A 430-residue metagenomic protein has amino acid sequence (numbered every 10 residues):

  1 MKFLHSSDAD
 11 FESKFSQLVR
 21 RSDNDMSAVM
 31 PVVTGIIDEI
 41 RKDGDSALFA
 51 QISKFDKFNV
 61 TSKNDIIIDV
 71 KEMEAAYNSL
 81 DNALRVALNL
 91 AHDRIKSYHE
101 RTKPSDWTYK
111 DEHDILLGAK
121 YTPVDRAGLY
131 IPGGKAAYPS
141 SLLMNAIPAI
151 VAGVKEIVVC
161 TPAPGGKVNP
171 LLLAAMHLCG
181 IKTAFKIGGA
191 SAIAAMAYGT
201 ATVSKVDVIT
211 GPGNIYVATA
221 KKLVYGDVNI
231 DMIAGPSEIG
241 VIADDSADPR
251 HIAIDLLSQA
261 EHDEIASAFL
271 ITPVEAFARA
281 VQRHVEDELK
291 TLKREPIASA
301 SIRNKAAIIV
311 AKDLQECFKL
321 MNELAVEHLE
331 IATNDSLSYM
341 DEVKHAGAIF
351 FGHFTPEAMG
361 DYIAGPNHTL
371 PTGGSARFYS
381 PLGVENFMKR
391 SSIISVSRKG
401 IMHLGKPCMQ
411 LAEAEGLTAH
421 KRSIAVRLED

Functional and structural regions predicted by a protein language model:
M1-D125: N-terminal Rossmann-like NAD(P)+-binding subdomain of aldehyde/semialdehyde dehydrogenases
K2-A9, T183-G188, I308-D313: Short acidic-hydrophobic, aromatic-tinged amphipathic segments that line or gate anion-handling sites
P104-Y109, N229, A266-I271, T291-I302 (+2 more regions): Flexible, glycine/charged-enriched surface loops at secondary-structure junctions
Y109-A174: Conserved small-residue-rich beta-alpha loop and adjacent elements that most often cradle the phosphate/pyrophosphate
G180-S267: Conserved NAD(P)+-binding/catalytic subdomain of aldehyde/semialdehyde dehydrogenases
M232-N304, I308: A conserved active-site cap/scaffold subdomain adjacent to cofactor or substrate pockets
N322-D430: C-terminal core of ALDH-fold dehydrogenases
